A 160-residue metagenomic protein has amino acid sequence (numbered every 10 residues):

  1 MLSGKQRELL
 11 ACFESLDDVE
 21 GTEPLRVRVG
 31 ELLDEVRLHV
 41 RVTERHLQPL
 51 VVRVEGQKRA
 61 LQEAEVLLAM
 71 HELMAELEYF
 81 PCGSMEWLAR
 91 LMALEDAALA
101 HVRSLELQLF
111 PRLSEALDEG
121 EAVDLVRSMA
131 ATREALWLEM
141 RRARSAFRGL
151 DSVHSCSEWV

Functional and structural regions predicted by a protein language model:
M1-V160: Small-residue-biased structural context
